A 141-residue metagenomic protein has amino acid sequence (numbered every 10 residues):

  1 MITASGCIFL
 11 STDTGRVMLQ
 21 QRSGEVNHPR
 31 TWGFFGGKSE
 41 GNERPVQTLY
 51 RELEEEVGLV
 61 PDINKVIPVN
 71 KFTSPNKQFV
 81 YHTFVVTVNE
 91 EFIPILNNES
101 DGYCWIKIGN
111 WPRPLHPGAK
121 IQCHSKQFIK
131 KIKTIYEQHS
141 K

Functional and structural regions predicted by a protein language model:
M1-M18, K38, V85: Conserved N-terminal beta-strand and adjoining loop/helix that marks the start of the Nudix/MutT-like hydrolase domain
I2, T12, N27, N76-F79 (+1 more regions): A generic fold-level signal
G6, G24, R30, E99-G102 (+1 more regions): Glycine-centered flexibility motif
G15-E55: Conserved Nudix-box catalytic region and its N-terminal flanking loop in Nudix hydrolases and closely related
K38-F128, I135, H139-K141: Unchanged
